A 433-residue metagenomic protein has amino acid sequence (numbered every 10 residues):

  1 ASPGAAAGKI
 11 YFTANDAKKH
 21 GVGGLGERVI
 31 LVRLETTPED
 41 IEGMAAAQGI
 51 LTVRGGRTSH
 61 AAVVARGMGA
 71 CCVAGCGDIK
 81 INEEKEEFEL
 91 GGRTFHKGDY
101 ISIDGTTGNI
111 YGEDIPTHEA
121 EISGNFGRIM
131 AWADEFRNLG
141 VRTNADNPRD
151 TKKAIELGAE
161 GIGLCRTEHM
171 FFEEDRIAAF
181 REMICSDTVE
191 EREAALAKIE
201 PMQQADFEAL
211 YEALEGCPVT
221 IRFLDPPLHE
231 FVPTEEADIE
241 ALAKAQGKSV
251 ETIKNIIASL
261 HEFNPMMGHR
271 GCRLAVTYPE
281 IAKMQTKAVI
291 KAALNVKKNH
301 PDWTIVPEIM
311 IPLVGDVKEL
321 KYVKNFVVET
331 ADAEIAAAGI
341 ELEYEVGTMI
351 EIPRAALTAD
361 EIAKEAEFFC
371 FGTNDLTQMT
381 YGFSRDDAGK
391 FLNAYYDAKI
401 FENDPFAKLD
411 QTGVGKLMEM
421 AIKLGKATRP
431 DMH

Functional and structural regions predicted by a protein language model:
A1-R28, R33-C165, H169-M183, L196: Acidic, glycine-rich flexible loop/linker segments
I122, W132-H433: Conserved alpha/beta-domain cores
